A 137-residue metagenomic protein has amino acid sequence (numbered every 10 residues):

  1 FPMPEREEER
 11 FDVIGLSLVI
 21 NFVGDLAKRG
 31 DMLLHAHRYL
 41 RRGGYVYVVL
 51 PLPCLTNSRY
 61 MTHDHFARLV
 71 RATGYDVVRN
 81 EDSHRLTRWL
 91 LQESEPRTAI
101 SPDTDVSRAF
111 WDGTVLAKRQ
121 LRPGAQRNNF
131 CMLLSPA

Functional and structural regions predicted by a protein language model:
F1-E9: Short amphipathic alpha-helix with an adjacent loop that forms part of the alpha/beta core around
E9-A27: A short SAM/SAH-binding and catalytic strip from SAM-dependent methyltransferases
E9-I14, R41-G43, M61, H84-L86: Eukaryote-biased feature marking scaffold/signaling PDZ-domain proteins and nuclear chromatin regulators
A27-Y45: A short glycine-rich, Lys/Arg-flanked "PGG" loop and its adjoining helix->strand segment in the class I
T56-A137: Class I S-adenosyl-L-methionine
